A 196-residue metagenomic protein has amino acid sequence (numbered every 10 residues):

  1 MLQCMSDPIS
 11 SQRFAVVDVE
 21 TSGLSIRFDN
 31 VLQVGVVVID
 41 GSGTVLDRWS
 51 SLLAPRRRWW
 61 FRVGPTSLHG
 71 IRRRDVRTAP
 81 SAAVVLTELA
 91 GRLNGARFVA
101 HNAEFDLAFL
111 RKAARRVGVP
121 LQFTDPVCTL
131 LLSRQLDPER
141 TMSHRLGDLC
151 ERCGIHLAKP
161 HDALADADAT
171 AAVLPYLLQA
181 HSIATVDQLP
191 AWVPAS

Functional and structural regions predicted by a protein language model:
M1-D7, R152, A171-S196: Acidic two-metal-ion nuclease catalytic site recognized across multiple nuclease folds, prominently DnaQ/RNase D-T
M1-F123, S143-H161: Conserved non-catalytic scaffold segment of RNase H-like nuclease domains
R77, A83-L86, S133, A171 (+1 more regions): Generic structural signal for individual residues within well-ordered alpha-helical segments across diverse proteins
A90, R97, Q135, P190-S196: HAD-like small-molecule phosphatases
R115, P126-S143: Short alpha-helix plus adjacent loop in nuclease-associated cores
D166: Conserved catalytic/binding loops enriched for acidic/polar residues
